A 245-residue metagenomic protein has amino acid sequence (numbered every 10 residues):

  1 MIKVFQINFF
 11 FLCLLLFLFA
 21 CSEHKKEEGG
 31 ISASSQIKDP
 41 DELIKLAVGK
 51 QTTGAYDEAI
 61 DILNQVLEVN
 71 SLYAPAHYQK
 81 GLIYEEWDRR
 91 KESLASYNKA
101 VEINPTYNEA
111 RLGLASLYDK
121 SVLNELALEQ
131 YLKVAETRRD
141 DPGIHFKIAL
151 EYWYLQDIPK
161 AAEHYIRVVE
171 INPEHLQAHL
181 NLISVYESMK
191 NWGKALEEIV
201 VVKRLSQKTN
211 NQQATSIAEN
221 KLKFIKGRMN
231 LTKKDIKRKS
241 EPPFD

Functional and structural regions predicted by a protein language model:
C21-S32, S188, W192, L196-D245: Terminal, low-structured helical/coil segments at or just beyond the last alpha-helical repeat
A33, D39-D41, A74-P75, N108-E109 (+3 more regions): Helix-start (N-cap) detector for alpha-helical repeat units in TPR-like alpha-solenoids, especially tetratricopeptide
Q36-L72, L82-E86: Alpha-helical segment of the N-proximal tetratricopeptide repeat
T52-I62, E86-K99, K120-K133, L155-R167 (+2 more regions): Structural signature of tandem alpha-helical TPR/SEL1-like repeats, specifically the intra-repeat loop/turn
V69, I103, T137-R138, I171 (+2 more regions): Structural marker of alpha-solenoid helical repeat scaffolds
